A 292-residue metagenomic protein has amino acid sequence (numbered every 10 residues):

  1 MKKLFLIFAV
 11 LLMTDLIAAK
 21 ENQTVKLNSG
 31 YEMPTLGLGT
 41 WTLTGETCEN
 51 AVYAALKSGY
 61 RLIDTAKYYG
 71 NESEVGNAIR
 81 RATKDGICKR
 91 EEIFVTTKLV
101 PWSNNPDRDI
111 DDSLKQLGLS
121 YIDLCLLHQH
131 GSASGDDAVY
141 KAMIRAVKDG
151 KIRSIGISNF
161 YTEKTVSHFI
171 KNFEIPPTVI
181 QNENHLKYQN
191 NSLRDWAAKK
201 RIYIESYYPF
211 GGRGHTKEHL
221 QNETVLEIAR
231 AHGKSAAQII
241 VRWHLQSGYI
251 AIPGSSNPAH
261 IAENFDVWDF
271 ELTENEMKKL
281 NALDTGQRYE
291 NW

Functional and structural regions predicted by a protein language model:
L4-M13: Sec-dependent N-terminal signal peptides
A19-I93, A142, F210-R213: N-terminal binding-site loop/beta-alpha segment at the start of enzyme catalytic domains that lines or forms
L27-N28, G76-R90, D111-S120, R145-V147 (+2 more regions): Acidic (Asp/Glu)-rich catalytic clusters
W41-E46, A66-E74, V100-P106, G131-G135 (+2 more regions): Acidic-and-aromatic substrate-binding clefts and catalytic sites of carbohydrate-active enzymes
L43-L56, S103-G118, D136-A138, E163-S167 (+1 more regions): Short, acidic/polar
Y60, L119-I122, I152, P177: A structural motif
L117-S134: Active-site groove signature of glycoside hydrolases
H130-W292: Beta/alpha (TIM)-barrel catalytic core signal, keyed to glycine-rich beta->alpha loops juxtaposed to Asp/Glu that bind
